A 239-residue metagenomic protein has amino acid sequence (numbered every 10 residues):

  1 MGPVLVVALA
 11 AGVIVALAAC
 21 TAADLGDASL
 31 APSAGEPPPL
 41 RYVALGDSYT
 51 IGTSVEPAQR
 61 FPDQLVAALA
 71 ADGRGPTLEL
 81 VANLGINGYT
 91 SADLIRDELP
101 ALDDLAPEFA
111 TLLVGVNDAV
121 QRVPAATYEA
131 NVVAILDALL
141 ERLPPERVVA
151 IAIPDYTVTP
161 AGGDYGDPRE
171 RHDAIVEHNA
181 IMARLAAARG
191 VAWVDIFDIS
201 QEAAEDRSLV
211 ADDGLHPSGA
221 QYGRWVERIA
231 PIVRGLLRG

Functional and structural regions predicted by a protein language model:
M1-L9: Bacterial N-terminal signal peptides that target proteins for export
L17-A19: C-terminal motif of bacterial Sec signal peptides marking the signal peptidase cleavage site
T21, T50, T90-S91, T111 (+1 more regions): Ser/Thr-centric signal marking residues that sit in or immediately flank functional binding/regulatory motifs
T21-N87, E98-A106: Serine-esterase "nucleophile elbow" of acetyl-processing enzymes
A58, S91, I175: Conserved donor sugar-nucleotide recognition element shared by glycan-biosynthetic enzymes
G88-S91, N117-A119: Active-site neighborhood of divalent metal-dependent phosphoester/pyrophosphate hydrolases
R96-G239: Alpha-helical cap/lid subdomain in secreted, periplasmic, or secretory-pathway luminal O-acyl-processing enzymes
